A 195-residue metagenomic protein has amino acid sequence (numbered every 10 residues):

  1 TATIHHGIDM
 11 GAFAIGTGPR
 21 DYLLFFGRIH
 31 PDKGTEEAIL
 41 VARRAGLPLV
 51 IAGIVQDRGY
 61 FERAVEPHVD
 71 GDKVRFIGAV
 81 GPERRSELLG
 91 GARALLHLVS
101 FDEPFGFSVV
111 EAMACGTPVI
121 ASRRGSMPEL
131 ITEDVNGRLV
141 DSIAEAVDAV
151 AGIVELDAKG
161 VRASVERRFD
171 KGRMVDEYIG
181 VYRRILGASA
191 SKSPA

Functional and structural regions predicted by a protein language model:
T1-A52: Conserved donor-binding/catalytic core segment of Leloir-type glycosyltransferases
G53, E62-E87: Nucleotide-activated donor-binding/catalytic signature segment of Leloir-type glycosyltransferases, i.e., the conserved
S86, V109-A114, P128-E129, V135: Short alpha-helical segment that forms part of, or immediately flanks, the ligand-binding pocket in carbohydrate-active
G90-P104, T117: Acidic donor-binding loop of glycosyltransferase active sites
P118-A121, I131: Short hydrophobic beta-strand element within catalytic cores of glycosyltransferases and related nucleotide-activated
T132-A144, V150-E155: Conserved acidic donor-binding segment of nucleotide-sugar-dependent glycosyltransferases
E155-E177: A short, well-ordered alpha-helix in the C-terminal region of glycosyltransferases
K171-A195: C-terminal alpha-helical cap of glycosyltransferases
